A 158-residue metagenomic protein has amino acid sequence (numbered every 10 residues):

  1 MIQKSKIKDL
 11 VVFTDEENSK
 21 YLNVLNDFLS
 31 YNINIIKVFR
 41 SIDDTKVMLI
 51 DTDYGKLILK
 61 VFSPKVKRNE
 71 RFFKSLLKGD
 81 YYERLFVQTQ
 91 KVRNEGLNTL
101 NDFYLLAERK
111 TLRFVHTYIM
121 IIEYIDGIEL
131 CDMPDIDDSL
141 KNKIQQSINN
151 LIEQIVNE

Functional and structural regions predicted by a protein language model:
M1-K37: Juxta-kinase regulatory segment immediately upstream of eukaryotic protein kinase catalytic domains
Q3, Q88-Q90, M133, Q145-Q146 (+1 more regions): Residue-identity detector for glutamine
D27-E129, N150-E153: Conserved ATP-binding subdomain of kinase catalytic cores across diverse folds
S75-Y82, D137-Q145: Flexible, glycine- and charge-enriched loops at secondary-structure boundaries
E129-S139: AlphaC helix of the protein kinase catalytic domain
L140-E158: Conserved kinase catalytic-core segment
